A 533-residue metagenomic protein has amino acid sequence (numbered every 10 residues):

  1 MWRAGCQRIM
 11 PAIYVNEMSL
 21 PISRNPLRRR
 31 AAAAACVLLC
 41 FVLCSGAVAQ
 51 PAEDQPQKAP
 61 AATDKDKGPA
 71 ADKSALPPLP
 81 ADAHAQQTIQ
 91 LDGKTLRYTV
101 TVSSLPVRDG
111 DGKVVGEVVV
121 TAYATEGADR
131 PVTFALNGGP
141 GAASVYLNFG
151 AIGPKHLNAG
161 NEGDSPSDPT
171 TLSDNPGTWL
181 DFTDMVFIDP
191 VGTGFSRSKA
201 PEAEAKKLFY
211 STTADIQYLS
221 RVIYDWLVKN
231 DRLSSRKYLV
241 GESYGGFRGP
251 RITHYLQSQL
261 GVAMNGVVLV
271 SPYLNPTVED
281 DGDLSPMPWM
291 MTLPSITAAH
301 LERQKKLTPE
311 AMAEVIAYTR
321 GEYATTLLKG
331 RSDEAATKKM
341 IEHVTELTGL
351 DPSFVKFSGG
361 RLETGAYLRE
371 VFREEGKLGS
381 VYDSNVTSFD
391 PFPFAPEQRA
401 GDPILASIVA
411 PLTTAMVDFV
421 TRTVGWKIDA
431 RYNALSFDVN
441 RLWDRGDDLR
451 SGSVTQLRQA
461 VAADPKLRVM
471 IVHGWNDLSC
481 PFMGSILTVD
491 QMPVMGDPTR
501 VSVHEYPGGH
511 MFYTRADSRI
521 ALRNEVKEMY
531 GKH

Functional and structural regions predicted by a protein language model:
A34-S45: Bacterial N-terminal signal peptides
D54-A71, G112-Y210, D490: N-terminal cap/lid subdomain of alpha/beta-hydrolase-fold enzymes
K155-N158, Q257-E346: A catalytic-pocket lid/entrance helix-loop region that shapes and gates access to the active site across common
Q217-S235: Conserved acidic catalytic loop of the alpha/beta-hydrolase fold
R232-Y244: Alpha/beta-hydrolase fold nucleophile elbow
E334-S479: Alpha/beta-hydrolase fold catalytic core
L467, P481-Q491: Short alpha-helix in the alpha/beta-hydrolase fold that links the catalytic acid
G509-S518: Catalytic histidine-centered segment of alpha/beta-hydrolase-like enzymes
